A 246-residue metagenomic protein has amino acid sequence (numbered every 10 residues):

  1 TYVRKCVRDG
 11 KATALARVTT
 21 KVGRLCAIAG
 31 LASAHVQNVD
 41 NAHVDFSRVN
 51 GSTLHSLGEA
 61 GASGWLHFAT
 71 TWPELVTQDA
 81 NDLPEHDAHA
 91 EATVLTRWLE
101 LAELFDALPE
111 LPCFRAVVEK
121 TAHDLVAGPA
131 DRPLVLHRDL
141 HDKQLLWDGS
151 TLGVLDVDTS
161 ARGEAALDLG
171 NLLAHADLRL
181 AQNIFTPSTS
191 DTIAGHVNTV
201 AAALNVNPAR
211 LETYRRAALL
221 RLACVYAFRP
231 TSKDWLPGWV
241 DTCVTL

Functional and structural regions predicted by a protein language model:
T1, H123-L167: Active-site acidic catalytic loop and adjacent metal/ATP-binding pocket of ATP-dependent phosphoryl transfer enzymes
T1-V18, H55-S56: ATP-binding glycine-rich loop module of kinase domains
D9, G51-L54, L152, S160-R162: Activation segment
K21-S33, L54-A88, D124-G128: Conserved kinase catalytic-core helix
H35-A42: Short beta-strand micro-motifs within the conserved protein kinase catalytic domain, predominantly in the N-lobe
H43-S52: Conserved short submotifs of the Hanks-type protein kinase catalytic core that shape the nucleotide-binding pocket
A80-H137, A202: An alpha-helical support segment within catalytic cores of ATP-dependent transferases
A166-L204, A217-D234: Active-site activation/catalytic loop segments of kinase-like enzymes and analogous catalytic loops in related
